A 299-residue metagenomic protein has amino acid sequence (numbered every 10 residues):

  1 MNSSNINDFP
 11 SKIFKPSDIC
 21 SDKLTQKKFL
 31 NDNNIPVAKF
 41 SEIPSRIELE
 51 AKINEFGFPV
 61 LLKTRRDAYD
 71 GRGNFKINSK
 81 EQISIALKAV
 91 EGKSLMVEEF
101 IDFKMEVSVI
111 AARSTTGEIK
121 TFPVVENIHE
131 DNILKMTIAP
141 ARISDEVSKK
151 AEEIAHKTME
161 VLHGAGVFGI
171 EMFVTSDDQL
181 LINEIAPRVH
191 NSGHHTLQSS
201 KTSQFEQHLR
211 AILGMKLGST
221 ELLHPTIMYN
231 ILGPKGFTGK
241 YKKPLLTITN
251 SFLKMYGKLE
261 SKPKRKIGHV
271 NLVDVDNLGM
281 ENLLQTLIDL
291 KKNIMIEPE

Functional and structural regions predicted by a protein language model:
M1-N5, K15-S21: N-terminal glycine-rich "phosphate-gripper" loop used for MgATP/nucleotide binding and carboxylate activation
I19-S108, A112-T158: Active-site nucleotide/adenylate-binding loops and adjacent lid/helix of ATP-dependent enzymes
K39, P59-L62, S94-E98, G169 (+2 more regions): A short linear hydrophobic-aromatic micro-motif
A111-T115, M172-S176, G257: Short, low-complexity Ser/Thr-rich regulatory SLiMs
K120-P123, F168, L180-E184: Protein kinase-like catalytic core scaffold
V125-I128, I185-V189: Short beta->alpha transition motifs characteristic of CBS
K149-I170, S176, A186-P234, T238: Active-site "cap" helix and flanking loop/linker of ATP-utilizing ligase/carboxylase catalytic domains
R210-E299: Peripheral (often C-terminal) accessory segments that flank ATP-dependent C-N-forming ligase machineries
